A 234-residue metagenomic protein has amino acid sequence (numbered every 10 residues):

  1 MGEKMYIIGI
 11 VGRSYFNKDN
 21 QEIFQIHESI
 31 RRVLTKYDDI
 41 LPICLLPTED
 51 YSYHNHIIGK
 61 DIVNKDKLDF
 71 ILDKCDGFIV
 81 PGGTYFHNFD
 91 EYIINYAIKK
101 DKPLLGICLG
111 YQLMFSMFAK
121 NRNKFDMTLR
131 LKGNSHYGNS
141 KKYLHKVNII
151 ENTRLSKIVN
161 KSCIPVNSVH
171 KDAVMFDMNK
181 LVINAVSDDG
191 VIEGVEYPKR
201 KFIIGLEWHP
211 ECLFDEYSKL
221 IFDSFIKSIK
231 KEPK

Functional and structural regions predicted by a protein language model:
M1-L109, F115-M117, R130-I158, K171 (+3 more regions): N-terminal beta1-alpha1 cap of cysteine-dependent amidohydrolase-like domains
F118-D126: Post-Walker A helix-loop "phosphate-sensing" segment adjacent to the P-loop in P-loop NTPases
K161: Active-site nucleotide/adenylate-binding loops and adjacent lid/helix of ATP-dependent enzymes
S168: Short, basic/aromatic recognition patches
I204-W208: Active-site-proximal beta-strand elements of phosphoester/diester hydrolases
